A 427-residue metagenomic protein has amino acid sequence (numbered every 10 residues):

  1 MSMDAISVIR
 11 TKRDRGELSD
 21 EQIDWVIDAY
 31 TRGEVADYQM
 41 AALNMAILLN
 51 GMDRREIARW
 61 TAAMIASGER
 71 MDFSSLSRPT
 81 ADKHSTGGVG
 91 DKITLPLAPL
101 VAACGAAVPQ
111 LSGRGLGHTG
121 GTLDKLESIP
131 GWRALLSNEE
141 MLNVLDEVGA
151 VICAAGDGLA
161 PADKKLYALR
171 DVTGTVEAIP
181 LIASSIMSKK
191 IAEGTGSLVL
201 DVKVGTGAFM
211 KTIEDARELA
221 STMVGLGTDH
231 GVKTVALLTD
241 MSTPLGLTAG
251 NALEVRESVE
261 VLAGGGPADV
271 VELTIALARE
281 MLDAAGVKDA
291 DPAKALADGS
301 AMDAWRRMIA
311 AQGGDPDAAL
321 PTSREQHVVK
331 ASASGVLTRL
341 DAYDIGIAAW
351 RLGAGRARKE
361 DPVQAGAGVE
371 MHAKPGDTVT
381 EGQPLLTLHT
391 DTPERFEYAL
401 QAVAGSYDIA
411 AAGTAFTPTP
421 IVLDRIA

Functional and structural regions predicted by a protein language model:
M1-G90, R307-A311, V422, I426-A427: Acidic, glycine/proline-rich low-complexity segments that act as flexible tails and inter-domain linkers
S7, K12, E17-S19, Y30 (+3 more regions): Well-ordered secondary-structure scaffolds
L49-N50, P96-P109, K189-G194, D229-H230 (+1 more regions): Alpha-helix C-terminal capping segments
P79-A102, A106-T119: Glycine/serine-rich anion-binding loops at beta->alpha junctions that coordinate negatively charged ligand groups
T94, S112, T119-D124, A155-G156 (+4 more regions): Short acidic, glycine/serine/threonine-rich loops at helix termini
L111, L145, C153-A155, D201-G205 (+1 more regions): Short beta-strand segments
K125-V151, S221-G227, G231: A glycine-rich helix N-cap at a beta->alpha junction
D146-T195: Phosphate/diphosphate-binding glycine-rich loops and adjacent basic-rich segments that engage nucleotide
